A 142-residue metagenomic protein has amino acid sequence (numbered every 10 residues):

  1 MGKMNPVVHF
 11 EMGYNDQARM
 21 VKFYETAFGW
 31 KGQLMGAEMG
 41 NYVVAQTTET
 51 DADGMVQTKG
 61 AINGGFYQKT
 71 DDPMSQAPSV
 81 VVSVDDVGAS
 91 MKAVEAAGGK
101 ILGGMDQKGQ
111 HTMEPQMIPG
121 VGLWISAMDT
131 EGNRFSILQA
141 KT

Functional and structural regions predicted by a protein language model:
G2-K3, M12, M35, M91-T142: Vicinal oxygen chelate
G2-M4, E11-G60, A96: Core segments of cupin and vicinal oxygen chelate
V7-N15, Y67-A96, L123-M128: Vicinal oxygen chelate
V8, G64, L102-G103: A short, local hydrophobic-aromatic micro-motif
T26-F28, Q68-M74, N133: A solvent-exposed interaction/effector surface
V43-T47, F66, A127: Short beta-strand element of the conserved SAM-dependent methyltransferase core
Q57-G60, P73-M74, I118-P119: Extracellular/periplasmic catalytic domains that process cell-envelope and extracellular macromolecules
G64-F66, F135-S136: Conserved beta-strand in the GNAT
